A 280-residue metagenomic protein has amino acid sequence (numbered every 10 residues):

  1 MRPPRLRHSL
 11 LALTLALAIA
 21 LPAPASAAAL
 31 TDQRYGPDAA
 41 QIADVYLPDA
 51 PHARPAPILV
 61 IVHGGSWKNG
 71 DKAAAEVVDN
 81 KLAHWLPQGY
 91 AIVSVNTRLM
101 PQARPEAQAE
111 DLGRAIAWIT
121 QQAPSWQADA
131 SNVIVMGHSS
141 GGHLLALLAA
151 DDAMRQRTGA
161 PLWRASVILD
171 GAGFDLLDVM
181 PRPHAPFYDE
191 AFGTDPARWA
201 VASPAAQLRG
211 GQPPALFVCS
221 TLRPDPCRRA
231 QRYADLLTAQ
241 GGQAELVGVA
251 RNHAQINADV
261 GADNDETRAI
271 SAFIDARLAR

Functional and structural regions predicted by a protein language model:
S26-A53: N-terminal cap/lid segment of alpha/beta-hydrolase-fold proteins
D38, A172, L176-Q207: Mobile cap/lid helix-loop segments that gate and shape the active-site cleft of serine hydrolases
R54-G65: Short beta-strand element of the alpha/beta-hydrolase
A73-V93: Short amphipathic alpha-helix adjacent to the substrate-entry channel of hydrolases
A103-P124: Alpha/beta-hydrolase active-site loop
A117-M180: Primarily recognizes the serine-hydrolase "nucleophile elbow" in alpha/beta-hydrolase and SGNH/GDSL folds
F217-C219: Short beta-strand/loop motif that positions the catalytic acidic residue of the alpha/beta-hydrolase fold
P224-Q231: Conserved alpha/beta-hydrolase "acid-adjacent" motif
